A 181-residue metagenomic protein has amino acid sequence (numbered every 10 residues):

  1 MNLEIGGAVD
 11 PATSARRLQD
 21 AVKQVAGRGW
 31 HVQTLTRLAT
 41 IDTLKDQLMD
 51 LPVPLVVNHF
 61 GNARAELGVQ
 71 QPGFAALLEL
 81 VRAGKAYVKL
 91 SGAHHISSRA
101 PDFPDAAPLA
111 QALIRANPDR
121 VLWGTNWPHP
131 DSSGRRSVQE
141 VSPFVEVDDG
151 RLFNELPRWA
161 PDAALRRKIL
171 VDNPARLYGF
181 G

Functional and structural regions predicted by a protein language model:
M1, P54-F60: Short hydrophobic/aromatic-enriched beta-strand-loop microsegments
M1-A39, D46-M49, R82, Y87-H95 (+1 more regions): Active-site gating/metal-coordination segments in enzymes
D10-A15, L38-V53, E66-E79, A100-Q111: Distinct, well-ordered alpha-helical segments
L38-I41, G61-A65, H94-I96, R176: Short, catalytically relevant binding-site loops at active-site mouths
V53-P54, V121: The start of beta-strands in P-loop NTPase/AAA+ ATPase cores
H59-G68, N117: Short, basic, helix/turn surface patches
Q70-G181: H/E-rich (His + Asp/Glu) clusters that bind or coordinate divalent metals
